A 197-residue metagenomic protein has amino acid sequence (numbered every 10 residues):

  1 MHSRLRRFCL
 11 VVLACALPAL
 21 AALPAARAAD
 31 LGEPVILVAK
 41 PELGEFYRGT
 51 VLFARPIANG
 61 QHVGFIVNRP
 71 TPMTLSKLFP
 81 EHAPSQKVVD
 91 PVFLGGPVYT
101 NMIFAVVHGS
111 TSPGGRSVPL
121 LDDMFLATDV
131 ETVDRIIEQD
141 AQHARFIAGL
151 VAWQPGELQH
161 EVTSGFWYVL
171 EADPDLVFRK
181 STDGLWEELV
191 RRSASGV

Functional and structural regions predicted by a protein language model:
M1-L5: N-terminal secretory signal peptides that target proteins for export/translocation
R6-R7, R55: Basic side chains
C9-A21: Bacterial N-terminal signal peptides
R27-V197: A short aromatic-anchored loop/beta-hairpin motif
